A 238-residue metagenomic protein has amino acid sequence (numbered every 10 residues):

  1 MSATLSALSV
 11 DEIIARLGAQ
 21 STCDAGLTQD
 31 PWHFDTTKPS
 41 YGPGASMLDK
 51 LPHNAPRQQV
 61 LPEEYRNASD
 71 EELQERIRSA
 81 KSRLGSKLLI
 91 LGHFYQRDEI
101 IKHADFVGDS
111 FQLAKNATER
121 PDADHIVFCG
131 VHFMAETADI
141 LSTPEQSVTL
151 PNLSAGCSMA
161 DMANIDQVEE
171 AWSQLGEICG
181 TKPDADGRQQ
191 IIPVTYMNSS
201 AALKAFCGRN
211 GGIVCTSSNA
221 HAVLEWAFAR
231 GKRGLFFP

Functional and structural regions predicted by a protein language model:
S2-P238: The feature marks the mature, well-folded catalytic cores of soluble enzymes
